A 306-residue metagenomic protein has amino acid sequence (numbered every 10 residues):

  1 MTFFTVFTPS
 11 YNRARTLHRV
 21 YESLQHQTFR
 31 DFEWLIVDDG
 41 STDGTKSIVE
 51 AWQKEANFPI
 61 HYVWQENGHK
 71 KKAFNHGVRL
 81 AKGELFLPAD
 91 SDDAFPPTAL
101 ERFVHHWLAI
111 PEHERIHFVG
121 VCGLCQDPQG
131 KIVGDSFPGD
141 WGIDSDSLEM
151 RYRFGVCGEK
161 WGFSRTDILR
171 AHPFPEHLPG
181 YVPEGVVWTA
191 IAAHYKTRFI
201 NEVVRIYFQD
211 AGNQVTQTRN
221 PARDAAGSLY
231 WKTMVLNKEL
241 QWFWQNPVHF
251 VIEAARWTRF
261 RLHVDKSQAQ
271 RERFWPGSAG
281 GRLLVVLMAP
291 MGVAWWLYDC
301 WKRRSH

Functional and structural regions predicted by a protein language model:
M1-R219: Nucleotide-sugar donor-binding/catalytic module of glycosyltransferases that assemble extracellular/cell-envelope
N201-H306: C-terminal subregions of glycosyltransferases and related glycan-biosynthesis enzymes
